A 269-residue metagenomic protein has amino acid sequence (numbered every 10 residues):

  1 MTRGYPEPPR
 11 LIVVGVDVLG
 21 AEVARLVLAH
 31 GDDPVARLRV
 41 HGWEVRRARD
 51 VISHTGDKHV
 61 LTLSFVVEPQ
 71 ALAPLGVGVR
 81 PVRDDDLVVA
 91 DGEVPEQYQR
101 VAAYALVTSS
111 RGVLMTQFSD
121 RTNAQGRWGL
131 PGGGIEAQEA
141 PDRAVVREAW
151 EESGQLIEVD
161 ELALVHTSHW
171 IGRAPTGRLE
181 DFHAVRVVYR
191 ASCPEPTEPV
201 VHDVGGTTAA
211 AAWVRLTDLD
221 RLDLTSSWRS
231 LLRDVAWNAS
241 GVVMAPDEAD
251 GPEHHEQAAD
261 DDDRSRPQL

Functional and structural regions predicted by a protein language model:
M1-A24, A90-G129, I157-E161, C193: N-terminal strand-loop-strand
M1-E7, I52-L106: Acidic, metal-coordinating catalytic segment for phosphate/diphosphate chemistry, firing primarily on the Nudix
M1-T55: Ordered, small/hydrophobic-rich secondary-structure cores
L28-R46, L130-A163: The catalytic Nudix box helix
H54-L61, V94-E96, H166-R186: Acidic pyrophosphate-coordinating catalytic loop
A73-Y98, P199-A236: NUDIX/MutT-family hydrolases
F182-T197: Phosphate/ribose-recognition catalytic cores of enzymes acting on nucleotide-derived substrates
D234-E256, D261-Q268: Charged phosphate-binding loop/patch that engages nucleotide di/tri-phosphates or the phosphate backbone of nucleic
